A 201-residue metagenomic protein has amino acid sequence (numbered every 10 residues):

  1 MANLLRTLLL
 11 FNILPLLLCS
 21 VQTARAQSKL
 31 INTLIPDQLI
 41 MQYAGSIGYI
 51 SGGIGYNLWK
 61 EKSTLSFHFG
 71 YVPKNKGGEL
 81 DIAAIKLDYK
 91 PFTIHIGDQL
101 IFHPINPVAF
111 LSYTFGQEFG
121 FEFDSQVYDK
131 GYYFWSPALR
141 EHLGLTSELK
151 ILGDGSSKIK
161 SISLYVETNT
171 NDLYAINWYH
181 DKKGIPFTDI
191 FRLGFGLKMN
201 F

Functional and structural regions predicted by a protein language model:
M1-L30: Bacterial Sec-dependent N-terminal signal peptides
K29-N32, I50-T64, D81-F92, L193-M199: Feature captures outer-membrane beta-barrel proteins of Gram-negative bacteria and organelles
T33-S46, G52, K62-P73: Transmembrane beta-strand segments that form the barrel wall of outer-membrane beta-barrel proteins
P36, I47-Y49, L80-I82, R140 (+1 more regions): Membrane-spanning beta-strands of outer-membrane beta-barrel proteins
D37, I50, G70-K76, F92-I94 (+2 more regions): Sequence/structural signature of outer-membrane beta-barrel proteins
N57, S63, F69-Y71, N75-G77 (+4 more regions): Outer-membrane beta-barrel domain signature
N75-F110: Mid-chain, structured segments of secreted extracytoplasmic proteins
I96-F201: Outer-membrane beta-barrel transmembrane domain signature
